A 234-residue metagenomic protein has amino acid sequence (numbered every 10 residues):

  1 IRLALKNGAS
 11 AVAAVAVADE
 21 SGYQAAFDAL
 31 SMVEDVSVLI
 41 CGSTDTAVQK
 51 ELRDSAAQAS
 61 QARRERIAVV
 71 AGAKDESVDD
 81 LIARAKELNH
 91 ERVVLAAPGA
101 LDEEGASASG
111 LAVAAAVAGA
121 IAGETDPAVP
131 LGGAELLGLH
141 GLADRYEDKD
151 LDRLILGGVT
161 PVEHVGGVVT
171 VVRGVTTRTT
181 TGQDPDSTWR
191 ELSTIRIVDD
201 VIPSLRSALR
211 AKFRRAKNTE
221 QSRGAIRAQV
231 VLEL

Functional and structural regions predicted by a protein language model:
I1-L234: Surface-exposed assembly/interface segments
